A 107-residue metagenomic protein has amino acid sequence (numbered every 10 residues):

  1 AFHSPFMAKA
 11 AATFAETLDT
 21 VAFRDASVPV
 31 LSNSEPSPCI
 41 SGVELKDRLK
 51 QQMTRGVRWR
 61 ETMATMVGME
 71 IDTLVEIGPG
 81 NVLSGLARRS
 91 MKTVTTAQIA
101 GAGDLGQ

Functional and structural regions predicted by a protein language model:
A1-Q107: Acyl-group transfer acyltransferase/transacylase scaffold of fatty acid/polyketide systems
